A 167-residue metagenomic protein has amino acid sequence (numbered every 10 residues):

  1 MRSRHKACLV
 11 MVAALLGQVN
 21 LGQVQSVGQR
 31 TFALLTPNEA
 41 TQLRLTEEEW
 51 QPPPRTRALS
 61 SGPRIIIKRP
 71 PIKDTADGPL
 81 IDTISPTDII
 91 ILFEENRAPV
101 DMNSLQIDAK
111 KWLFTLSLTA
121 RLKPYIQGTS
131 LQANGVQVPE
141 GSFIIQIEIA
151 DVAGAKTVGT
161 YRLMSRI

Functional and structural regions predicted by a protein language model:
V24-T87: Short, compositionally biased P/S/T/A/G/V-rich stretches that sit at domain boundaries
D88-N96: Short edge beta-strand/loop segments characteristic of extracellular beta-sandwich folds
N96-I107: Solvent-exposed loop/turn segments flanking beta-strands in beta-repeat/beta-sandwich domains
K123-Q132: Aromatic sugar-binding surface patches on proteins that engage polysaccharides or sugar-phosphate polymers
G135-S142: Surface-exposed, short loops/turns at beta-strand junctions within beta-sandwich domains
T157-M164: Edge beta-strands of extracellular beta-sandwich domains
